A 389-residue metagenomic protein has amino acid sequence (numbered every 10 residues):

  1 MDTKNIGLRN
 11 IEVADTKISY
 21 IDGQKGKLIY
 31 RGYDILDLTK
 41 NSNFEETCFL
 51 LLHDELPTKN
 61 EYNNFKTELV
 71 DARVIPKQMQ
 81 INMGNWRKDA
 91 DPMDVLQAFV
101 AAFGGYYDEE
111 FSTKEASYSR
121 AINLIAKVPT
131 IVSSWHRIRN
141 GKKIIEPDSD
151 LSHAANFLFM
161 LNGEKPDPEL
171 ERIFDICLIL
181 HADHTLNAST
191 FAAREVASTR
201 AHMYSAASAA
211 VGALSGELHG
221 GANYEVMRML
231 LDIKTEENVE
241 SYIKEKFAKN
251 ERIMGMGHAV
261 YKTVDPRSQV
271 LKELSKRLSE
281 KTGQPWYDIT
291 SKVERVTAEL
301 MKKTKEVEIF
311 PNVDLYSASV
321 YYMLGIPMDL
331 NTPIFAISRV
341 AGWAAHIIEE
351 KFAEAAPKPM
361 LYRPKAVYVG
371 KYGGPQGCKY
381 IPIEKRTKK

Functional and structural regions predicted by a protein language model:
M1-K389: Non-transmembrane, aqueous-exposed alpha-helical and coiled segments at domain scale
